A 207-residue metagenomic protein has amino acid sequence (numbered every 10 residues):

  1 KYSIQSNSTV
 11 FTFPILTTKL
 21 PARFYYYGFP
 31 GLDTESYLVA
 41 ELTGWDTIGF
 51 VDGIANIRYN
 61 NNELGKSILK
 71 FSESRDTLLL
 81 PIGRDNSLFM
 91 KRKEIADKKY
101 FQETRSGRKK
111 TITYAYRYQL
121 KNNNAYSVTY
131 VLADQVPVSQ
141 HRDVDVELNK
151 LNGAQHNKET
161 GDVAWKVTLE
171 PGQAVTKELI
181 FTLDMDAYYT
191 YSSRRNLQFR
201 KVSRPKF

Functional and structural regions predicted by a protein language model:
K1-A115, Y126-D143, K150-G153, N157 (+2 more regions): Intrinsically disordered, low-complexity Ser/Thr/Pro/Gly-rich interaction regions that scaffold/cooperate
K1-Y2, T160-K166: Short acidic, Pro/Gly- and aromatic-enriched capping/linker segments at domain boundaries
